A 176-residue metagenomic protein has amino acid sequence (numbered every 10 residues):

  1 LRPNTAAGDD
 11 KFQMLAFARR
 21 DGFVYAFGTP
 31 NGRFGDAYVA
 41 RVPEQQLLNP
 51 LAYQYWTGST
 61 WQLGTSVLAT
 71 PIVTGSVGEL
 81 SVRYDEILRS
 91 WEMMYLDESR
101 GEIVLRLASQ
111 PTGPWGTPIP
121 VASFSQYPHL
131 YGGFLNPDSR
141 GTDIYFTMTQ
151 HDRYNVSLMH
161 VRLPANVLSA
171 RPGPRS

Functional and structural regions predicted by a protein language model:
L1-A7, R19-V77, Y84-Q126, R140 (+1 more regions): Beta-rich carbohydrate-recognition and catalytic domains
F12-F17, G78-S81, Y131-P137: Beta-propeller and closely related beta-sheet repeat lectin domains
L130-F134, S139-M148: CBM-like carbohydrate-recognition segments
